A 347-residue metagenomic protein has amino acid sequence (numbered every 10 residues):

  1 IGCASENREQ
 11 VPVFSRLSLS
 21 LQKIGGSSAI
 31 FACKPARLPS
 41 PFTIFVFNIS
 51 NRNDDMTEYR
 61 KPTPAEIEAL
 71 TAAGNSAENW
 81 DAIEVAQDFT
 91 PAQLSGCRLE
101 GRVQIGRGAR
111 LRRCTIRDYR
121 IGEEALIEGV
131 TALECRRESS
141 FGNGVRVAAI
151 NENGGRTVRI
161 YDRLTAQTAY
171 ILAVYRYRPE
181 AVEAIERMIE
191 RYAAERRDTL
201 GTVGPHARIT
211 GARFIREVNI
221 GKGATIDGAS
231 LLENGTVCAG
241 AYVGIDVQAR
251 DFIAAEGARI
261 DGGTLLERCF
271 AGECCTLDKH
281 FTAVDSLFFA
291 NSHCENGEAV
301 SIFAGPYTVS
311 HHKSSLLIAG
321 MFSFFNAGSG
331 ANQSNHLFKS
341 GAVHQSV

Functional and structural regions predicted by a protein language model:
G2, V13, G25-G26: Residue-identity detector for glycine
N7, V11, K23-I24: Polybasic, lysine-rich low-complexity intrinsically disordered segments
L17-L21, L38: Leucine-biased recognition of intrinsically disordered, low-complexity hydrophobic segments
A29, D54-V347: Domain-scale signature associated with acetyltransferase and cell-envelope carbohydrate enzymes
R37-D55: Short, Lys/Arg-enriched N-terminal segments with co-localized hydrophobic residues within the first ~10-30 amino acids
